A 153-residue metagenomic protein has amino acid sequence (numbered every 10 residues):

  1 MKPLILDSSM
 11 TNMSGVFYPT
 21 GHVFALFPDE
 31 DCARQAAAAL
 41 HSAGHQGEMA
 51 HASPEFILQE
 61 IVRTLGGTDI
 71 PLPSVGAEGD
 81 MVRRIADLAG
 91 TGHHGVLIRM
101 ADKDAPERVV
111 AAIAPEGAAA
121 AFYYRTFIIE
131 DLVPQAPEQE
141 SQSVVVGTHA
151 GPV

Functional and structural regions predicted by a protein language model:
M1-V153: Positively charged, small/polar-rich N-terminal and surface patches that mediate targeting and assembly and bind
